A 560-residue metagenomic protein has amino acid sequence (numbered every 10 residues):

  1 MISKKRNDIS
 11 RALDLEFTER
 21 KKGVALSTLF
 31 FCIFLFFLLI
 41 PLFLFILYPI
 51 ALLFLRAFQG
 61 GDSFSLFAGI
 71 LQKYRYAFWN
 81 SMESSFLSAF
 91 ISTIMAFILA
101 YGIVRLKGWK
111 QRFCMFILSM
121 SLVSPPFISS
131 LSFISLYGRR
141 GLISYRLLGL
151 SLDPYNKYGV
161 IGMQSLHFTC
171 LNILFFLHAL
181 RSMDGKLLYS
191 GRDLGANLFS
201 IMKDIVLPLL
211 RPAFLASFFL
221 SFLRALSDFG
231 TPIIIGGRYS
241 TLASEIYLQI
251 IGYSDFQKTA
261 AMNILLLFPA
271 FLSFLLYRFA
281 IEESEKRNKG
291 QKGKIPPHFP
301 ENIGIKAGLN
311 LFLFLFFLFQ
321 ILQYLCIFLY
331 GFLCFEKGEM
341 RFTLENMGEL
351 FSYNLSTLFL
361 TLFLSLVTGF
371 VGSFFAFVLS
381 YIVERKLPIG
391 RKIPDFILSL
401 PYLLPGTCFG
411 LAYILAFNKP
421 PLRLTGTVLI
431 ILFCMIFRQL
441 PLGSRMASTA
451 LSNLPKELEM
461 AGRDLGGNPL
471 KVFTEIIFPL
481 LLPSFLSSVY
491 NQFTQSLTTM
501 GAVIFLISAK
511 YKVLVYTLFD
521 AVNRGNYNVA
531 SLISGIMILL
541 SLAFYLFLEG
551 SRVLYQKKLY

Functional and structural regions predicted by a protein language model:
M1-F37, R278-L315, E549-Y560: Transmembrane alpha-helical segments of polytopic membrane transport and secretion proteins
E16, D62-L71, M202, F342-F351: A short amphipathic helical element positioned immediately N-terminal to and/or at the very start of a transmembrane
T28-G60, I70-R181, L209-G230, A261-R278 (+7 more regions): Membrane-water interface segments at the C-terminal ends of transmembrane alpha-helices in multi-pass inner-membrane
G61, N197, S284-P300, E336-L350: Juxtamembrane inter-helical linkers in multi-pass membrane proteins
A68, F78-S81, D193-N197, D204: Polytopic alpha-helical membrane proteins, predominantly small-molecule transporters/carriers
M115, G185-D193, S200, D204 (+11 more regions): Short amphipathic alpha-helical coupling elements at transmembrane boundaries
F229-Y253, E336-M340, M500-Y527, Y560: Glycine-rich helix-loop "coupling/hinge" segments at transmembrane-helix boundaries in multipass transporters
S244-P269: Helix-loop-helix hairpin linking two adjacent transmembrane segments in secondary transporters
